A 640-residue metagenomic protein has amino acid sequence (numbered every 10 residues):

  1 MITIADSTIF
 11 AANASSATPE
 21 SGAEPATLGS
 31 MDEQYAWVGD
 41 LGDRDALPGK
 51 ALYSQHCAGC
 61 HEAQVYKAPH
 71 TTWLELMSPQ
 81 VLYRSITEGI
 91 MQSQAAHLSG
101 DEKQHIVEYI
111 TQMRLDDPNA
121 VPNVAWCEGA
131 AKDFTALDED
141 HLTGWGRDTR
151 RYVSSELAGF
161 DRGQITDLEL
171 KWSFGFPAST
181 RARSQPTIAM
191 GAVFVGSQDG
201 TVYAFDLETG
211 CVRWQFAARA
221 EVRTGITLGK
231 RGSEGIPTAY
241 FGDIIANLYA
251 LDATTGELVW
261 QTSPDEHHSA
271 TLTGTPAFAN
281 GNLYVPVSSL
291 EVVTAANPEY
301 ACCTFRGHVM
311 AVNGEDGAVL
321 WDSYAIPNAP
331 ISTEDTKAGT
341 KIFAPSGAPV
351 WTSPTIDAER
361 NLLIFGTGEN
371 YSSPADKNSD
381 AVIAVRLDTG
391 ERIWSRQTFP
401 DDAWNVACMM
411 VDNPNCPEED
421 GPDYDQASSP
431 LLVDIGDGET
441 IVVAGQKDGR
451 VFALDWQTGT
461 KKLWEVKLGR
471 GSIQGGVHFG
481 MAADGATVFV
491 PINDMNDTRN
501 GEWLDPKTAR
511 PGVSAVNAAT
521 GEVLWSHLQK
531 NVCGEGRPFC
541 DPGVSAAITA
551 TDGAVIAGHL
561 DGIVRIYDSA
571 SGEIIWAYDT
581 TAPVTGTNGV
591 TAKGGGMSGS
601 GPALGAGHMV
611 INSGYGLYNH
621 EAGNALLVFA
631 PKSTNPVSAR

Functional and structural regions predicted by a protein language model:
T8, A12-T27, P636-R640: Ser/Thr-rich, Proline-interspersed low-complexity disordered segments
E20-L52, E128-A131: Electrostatic cytochrome c docking/interface patches
G22, A68-L115, N612: Extracytoplasmic electron-transfer domains, predominantly the class I c-type cytochrome c fold
L28, W126-K171, A325, A329-P330: Blade/loop signatures of beta-propeller domains
G49-Q64, L82, I106, I110: The canonical Cys-X-X-Cys-His
E139-G146, S179-T201, A220-L248, H268-A301 (+8 more regions): Repeat-blade elements of multi-bladed beta-propeller folds
F174-F176, S263-E266, L320-A344, R392-G421 (+3 more regions): Surface-exposed loop and turn segments in beta-propeller and other repeat-based domains that flank or scaffold
L251-D252, F305-A318, N378-E391, D505-G521 (+2 more regions): Beta-propeller blade signature
